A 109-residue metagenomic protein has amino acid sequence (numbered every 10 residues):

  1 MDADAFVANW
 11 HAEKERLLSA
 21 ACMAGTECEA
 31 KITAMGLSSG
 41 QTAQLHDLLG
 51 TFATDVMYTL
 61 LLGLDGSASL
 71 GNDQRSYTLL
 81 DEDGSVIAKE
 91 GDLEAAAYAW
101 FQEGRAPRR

Functional and structural regions predicted by a protein language model:
M1-T42, L70-N72: N-terminal low-complexity, intrinsically disordered segments
A8, L60, L79, W100-E103: Intrinsically disordered, low-complexity regions enriched in small/polar residues
A12-E15, S19, M23, L37 (+5 more regions): Generic surface-pattern signal
G40-L93: Amphipathic protein-protein interaction modules
G84-R109: Short, functional C-terminal segments
